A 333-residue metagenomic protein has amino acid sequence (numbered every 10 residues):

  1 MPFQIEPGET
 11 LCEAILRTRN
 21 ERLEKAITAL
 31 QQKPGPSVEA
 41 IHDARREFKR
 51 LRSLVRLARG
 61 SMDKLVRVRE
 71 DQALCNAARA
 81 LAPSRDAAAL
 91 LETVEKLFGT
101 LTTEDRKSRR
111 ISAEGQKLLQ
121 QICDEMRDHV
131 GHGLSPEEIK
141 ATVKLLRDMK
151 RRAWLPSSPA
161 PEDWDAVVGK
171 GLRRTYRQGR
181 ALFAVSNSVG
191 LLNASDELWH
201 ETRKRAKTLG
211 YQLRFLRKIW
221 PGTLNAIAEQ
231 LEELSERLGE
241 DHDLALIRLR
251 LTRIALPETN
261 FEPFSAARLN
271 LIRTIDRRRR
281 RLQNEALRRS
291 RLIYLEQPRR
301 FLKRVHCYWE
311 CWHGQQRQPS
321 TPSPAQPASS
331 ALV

Functional and structural regions predicted by a protein language model:
M1-V333: Cationic, histidine-enriched alpha-helical/coil surfaces that engage anionic ligands
